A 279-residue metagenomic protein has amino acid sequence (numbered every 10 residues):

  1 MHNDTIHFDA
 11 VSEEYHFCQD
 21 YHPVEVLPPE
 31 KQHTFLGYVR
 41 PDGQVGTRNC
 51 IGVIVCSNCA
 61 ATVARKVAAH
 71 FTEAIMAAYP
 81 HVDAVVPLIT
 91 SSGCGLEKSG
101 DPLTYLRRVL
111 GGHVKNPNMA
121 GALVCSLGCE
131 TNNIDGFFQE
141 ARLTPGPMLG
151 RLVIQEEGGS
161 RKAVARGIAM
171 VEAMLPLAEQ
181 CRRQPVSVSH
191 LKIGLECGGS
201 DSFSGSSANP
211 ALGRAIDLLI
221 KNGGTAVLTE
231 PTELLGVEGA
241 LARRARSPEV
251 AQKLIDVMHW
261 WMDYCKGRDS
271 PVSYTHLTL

Functional and structural regions predicted by a protein language model:
M1-H7, S12-L27, N58, V67-I89 (+3 more regions): Alpha/propeptide regions of enzymes that mature by internal proteolysis
P28-Y79: Non-catalytic terminal/interface segments that mediate subunit docking, oligomerization, and allosteric communication
V39-D42, R108-G112, C181-R182, R214-I216: Generic recognition of flexible, low-complexity loop/linker segments
C50-G52, V85-V86, A120-G121, T225-A226: Beta-sheet entry/capping signal
C56, G100, S202-S206: Short, glycine-rich nucleotide/cofactor-binding loops
A61-A64, N132-N133, F203-S204, V237: Short helix/loop capping segments that flank catalytic or ligand/cofactor-binding pockets
G146-Y274: Conserved, well-structured core segments that form the ligand-binding/active-site neighborhood of functional domains
T275-L279: Conserved small/polar residues in nucleotide/adenosyl-binding loops
